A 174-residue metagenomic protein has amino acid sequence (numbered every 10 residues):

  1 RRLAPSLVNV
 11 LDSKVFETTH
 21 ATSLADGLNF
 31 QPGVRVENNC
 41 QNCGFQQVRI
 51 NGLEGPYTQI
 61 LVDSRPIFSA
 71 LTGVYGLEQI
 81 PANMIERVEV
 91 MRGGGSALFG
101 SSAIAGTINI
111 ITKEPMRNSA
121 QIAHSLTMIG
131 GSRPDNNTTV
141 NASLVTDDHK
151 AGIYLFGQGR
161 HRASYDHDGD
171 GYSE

Functional and structural regions predicted by a protein language model:
R1-E17, Q47, G55: N-terminal periplasmic "start-of-domain" segments of outer-membrane beta-barrel proteins
P5-V8, S13, A21, A25-L28 (+2 more regions): Extracytoplasmic/secreted envelope proteins and their assembly/folding machinery, especially bacterial periplasmic
T19, S23, F45, Y75 (+4 more regions): Transmembrane beta-barrel architecture of outer-membrane proteins
A25-S69, E86: Extracytoplasmic beta-strand/coil segments of soluble accessory domains associated with Gram-negative outer-membrane
L28, V88-V90, I108-I110: Non-catalytic regulatory/gating segments with a bias toward low-complexity or hydrophobic composition
Q47, R65-R92, K113: Short acidic/polar hinge/loop motifs at secondary-structure boundaries that mediate gating or recognition
I50-E54, V62-S64, R92, T112-E114 (+1 more regions): Flexible glycine-/small-residue-rich
R117-R133, N137-E174: Periplasmic-side early beta-strands and strand-to-turn transitions of outer-membrane beta-barrels
